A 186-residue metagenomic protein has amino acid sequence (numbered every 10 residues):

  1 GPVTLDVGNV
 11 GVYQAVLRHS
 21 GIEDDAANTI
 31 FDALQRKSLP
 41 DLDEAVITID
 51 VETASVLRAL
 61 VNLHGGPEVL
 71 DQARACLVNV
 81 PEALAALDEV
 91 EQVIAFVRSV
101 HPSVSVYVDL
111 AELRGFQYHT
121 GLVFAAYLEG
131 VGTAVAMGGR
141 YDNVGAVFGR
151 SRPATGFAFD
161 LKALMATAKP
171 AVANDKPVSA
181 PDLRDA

Functional and structural regions predicted by a protein language model:
G1, G11, D43-A186: Positively charged, Gly/Ser-enriched RNA/tRNA-binding surfaces
P2-D6, N28: Short secondary-structure capping/junction motifs at helix and strand boundaries
D6-G8, R36-K37, T48-V51: Short acidic alpha-helix initiation/capping motifs at coil-to-helix transition points, especially at protein N-termini
G8-A15: Short, conserved phosphate-binding/catalytic loop or strand-edge motifs used in phosphoryl-/nucleotidyl-transfer
L17-R18, G145: Residue-level preference for well-ordered alpha-helical positions
R18-I22, L122: Short low-complexity, flexible loop/linker segments enriched in glycine and/or proline with clustered acidic
G21-E44, L128: Acidic, His- and aromatic-enriched active-site or binding-groove loops in soluble protein domains that engage sugars
